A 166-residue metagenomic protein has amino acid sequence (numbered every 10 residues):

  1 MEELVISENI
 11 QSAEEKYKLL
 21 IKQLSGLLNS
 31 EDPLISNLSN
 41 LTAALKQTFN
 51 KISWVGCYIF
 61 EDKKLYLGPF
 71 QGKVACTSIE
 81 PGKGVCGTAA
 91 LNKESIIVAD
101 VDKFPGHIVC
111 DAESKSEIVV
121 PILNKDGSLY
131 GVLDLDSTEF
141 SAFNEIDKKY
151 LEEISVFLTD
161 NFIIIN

Functional and structural regions predicted by a protein language model:
M1-G68, N161-N166: Intrinsically disordered, low-complexity terminal regulatory regions
I52, F60-C110: Regulatory sensory and allosteric helical modules in signal-transduction proteins and certain transcription factors
W54, V119, V132: Short hydrophobic/aromatic beta-strand element in the GNAT-like acyltransferase core that lines or flanks the acyl-donor
S116-N124: A short, aliphatic-rich beta-strand micro-motif
L123-S137: Sensory-domain boundary capping and coupling elements
S137-N166: Juxtadomain coupling helices with adjacent low-complexity linkers
